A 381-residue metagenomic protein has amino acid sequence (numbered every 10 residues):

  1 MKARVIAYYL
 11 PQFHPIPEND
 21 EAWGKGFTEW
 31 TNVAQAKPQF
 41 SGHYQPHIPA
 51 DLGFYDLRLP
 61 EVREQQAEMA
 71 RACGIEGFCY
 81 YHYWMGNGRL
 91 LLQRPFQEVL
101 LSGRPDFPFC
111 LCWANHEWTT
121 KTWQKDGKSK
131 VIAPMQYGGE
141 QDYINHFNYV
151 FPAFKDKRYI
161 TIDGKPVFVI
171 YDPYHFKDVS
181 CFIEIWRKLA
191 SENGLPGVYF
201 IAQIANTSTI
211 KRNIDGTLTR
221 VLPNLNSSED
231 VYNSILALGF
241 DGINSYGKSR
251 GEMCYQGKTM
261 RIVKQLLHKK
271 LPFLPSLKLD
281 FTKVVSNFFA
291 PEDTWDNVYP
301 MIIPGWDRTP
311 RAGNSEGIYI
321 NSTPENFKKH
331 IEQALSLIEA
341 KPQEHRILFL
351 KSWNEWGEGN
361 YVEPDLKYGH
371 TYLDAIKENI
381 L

Functional and structural regions predicted by a protein language model:
M1-L381: Glycan-processing catalytic domains of CAZymes
